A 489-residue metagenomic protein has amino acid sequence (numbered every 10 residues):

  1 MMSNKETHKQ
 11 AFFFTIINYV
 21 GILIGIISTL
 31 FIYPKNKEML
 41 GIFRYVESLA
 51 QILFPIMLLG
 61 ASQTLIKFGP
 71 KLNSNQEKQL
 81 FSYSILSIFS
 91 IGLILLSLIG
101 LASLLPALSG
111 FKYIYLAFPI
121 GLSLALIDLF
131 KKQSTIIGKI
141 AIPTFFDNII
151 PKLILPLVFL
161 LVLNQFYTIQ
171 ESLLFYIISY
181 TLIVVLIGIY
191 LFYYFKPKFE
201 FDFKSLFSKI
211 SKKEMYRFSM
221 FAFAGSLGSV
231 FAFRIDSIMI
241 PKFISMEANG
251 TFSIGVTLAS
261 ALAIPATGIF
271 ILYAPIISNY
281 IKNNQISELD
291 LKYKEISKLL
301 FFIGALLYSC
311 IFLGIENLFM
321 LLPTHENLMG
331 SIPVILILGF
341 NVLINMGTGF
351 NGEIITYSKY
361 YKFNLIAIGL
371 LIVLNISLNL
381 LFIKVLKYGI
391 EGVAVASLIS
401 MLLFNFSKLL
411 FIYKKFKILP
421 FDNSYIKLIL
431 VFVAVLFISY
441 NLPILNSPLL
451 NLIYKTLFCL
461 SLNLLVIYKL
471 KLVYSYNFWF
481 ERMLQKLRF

Functional and structural regions predicted by a protein language model:
M1-T7, Y115, I169-Y176, V185-F233 (+4 more regions): Interhelical loop/hinge segments that connect adjacent transmembrane helices in multipass membrane
N4-S62, L96, I120-G121, R217-M246 (+3 more regions): Signature of the first transmembrane helix
Q10-G25, D147, P151, F175-F192 (+4 more regions): Transmembrane helical elements of multi-pass membrane transporters/channels
Y33-G41, S109-G110, Y115, I137-I142 (+6 more regions): Membrane-interface helix-loop junctions in multi-pass transport and translocation proteins
K37-L40, S103-A117, M246, F312-L343 (+2 more regions): Interfacial segments at transmembrane-helix termini and the short loops linking adjacent helices
M57-N73, I136, G255, A259 (+2 more regions): Helix-loop junctions and terminal segments of transmembrane helices in multi-pass membrane transport/translocation
L124-I149, L336-L370, I412-K414: Membrane-interface junctions at transmembrane-helix termini in multi-pass inner-membrane proteins
I438-F489: Membrane-proximal transmembrane or re-entrant/amphipathic helices at the cytosolic face
